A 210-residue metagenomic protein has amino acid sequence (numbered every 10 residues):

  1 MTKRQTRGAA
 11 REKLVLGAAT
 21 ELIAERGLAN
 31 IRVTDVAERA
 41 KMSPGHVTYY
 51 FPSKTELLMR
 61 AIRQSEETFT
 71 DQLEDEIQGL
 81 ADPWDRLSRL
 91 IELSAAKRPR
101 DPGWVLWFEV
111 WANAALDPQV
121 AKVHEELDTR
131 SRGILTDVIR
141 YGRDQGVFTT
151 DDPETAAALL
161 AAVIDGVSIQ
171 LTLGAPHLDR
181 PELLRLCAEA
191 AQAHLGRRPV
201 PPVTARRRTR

Functional and structural regions predicted by a protein language model:
A10, L14, E21-E56, R60: Helix-turn-helix
E25-A29, L80, Q145: Short coil/turn segments at alpha/beta junctions that flank glycine-rich nucleotide-binding fingerprints
P52-E56, Q78-A81, R98-P99, A115 (+2 more regions): Residues in soluble alpha-helical coiled-coils and helical-bundle/repeat scaffolds
R60, D71-W104, A156-L160, L184 (+1 more regions): Hydrophobic alpha-helical connector segments
R63-T68: Short, basic, alpha-helical segments at the C-terminal edge of helix-turn-helix-like DNA-binding modules
T70-D71, D75, R100-F108, P118-D144 (+2 more regions): Amphipathic alpha-helical packing segments from all-alpha helical-bundle domains
E76, E92-R98, L106-L116, A190-H194: Helix-loop "lid/cap" segments that line or gate small-molecule binding pockets
Q119-E125, T129, R143-A191, R198-R210: Hydrophobic/aromatic-rich alpha-helical bundle segments in the mid-to-C-terminal region
